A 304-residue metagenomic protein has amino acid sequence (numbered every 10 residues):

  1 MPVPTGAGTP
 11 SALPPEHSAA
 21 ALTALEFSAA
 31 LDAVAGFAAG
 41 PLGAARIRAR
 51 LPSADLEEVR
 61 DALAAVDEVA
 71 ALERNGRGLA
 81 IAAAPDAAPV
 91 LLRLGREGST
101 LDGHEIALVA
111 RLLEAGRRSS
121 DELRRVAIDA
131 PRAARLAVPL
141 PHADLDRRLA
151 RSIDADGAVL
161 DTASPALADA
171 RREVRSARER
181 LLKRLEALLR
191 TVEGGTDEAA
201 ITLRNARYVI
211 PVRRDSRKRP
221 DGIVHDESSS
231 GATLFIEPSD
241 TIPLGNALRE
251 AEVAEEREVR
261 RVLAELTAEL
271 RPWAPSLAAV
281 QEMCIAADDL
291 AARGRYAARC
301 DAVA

Functional and structural regions predicted by a protein language model:
P2-A170, W273-S276, V280-A297, D301: Conserved amphipathic alpha-helical "coupling/scaffold" segments that transmit conformational changes between domains
R74, R124, L185, L189-V192 (+4 more regions): Coiled-coil heptad-register positions
P141-D154, G245-A264: Extended, charged coiled-coil "arm/hinge" scaffolds of SMC/Rad50-like chromosome-maintenance ATPases and other large
L167-R217: Extended, Lys/Arg-enriched charged tracts that mediate electrostatic binding to polyanionic substrates
V192-Y208, L270-A274, Q281, Y296-A304: Glycine/charge-rich, flexible interdomain linkers and switch-proximal surface loops that mediate coupling
A200, R204-P238, G245: SMC-family hinge/dimerization module
E252-A286: Non-transmembrane, heptad-repeat alpha-helical coiled-coil rod segments that act as dimerization/spacing scaffolds
